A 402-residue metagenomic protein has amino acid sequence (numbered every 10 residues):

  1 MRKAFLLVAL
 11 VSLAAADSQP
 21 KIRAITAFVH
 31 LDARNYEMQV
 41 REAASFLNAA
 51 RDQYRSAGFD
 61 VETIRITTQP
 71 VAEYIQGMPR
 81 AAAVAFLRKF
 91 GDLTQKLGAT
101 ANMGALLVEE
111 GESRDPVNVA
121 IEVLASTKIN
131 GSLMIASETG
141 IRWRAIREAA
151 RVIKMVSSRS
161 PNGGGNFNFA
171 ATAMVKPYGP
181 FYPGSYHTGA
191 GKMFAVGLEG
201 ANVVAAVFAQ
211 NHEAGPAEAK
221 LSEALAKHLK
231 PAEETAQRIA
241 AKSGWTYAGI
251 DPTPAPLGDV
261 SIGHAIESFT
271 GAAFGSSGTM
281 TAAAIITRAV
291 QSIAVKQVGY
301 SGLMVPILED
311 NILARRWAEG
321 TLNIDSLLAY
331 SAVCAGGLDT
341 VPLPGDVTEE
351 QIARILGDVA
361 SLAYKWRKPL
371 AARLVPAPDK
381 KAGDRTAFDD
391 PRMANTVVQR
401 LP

Functional and structural regions predicted by a protein language model:
M1-R2, K227: Residue-level micro-sites within transmembrane alpha helices that shape and flank functional polar/acidic positions
K3-S12: Sec-dependent N-terminal signal peptides
D17-P402: Anaerobic metallocofactor- and corrinoid-dependent redox/one-carbon enzyme cores, especially those from methanogenesis
